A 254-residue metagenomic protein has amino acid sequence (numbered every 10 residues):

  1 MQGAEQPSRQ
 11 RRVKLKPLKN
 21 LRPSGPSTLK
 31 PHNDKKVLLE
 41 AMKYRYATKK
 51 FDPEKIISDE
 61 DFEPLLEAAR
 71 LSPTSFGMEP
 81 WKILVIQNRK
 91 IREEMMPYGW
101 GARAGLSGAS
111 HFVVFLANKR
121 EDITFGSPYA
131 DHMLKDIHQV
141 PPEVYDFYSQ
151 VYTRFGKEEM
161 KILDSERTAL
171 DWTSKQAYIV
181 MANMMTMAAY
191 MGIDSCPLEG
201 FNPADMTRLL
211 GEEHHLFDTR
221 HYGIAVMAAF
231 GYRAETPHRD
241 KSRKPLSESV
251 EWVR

Functional and structural regions predicted by a protein language model:
G3-R254: Acidic, surface-exposed loops and disordered segments
